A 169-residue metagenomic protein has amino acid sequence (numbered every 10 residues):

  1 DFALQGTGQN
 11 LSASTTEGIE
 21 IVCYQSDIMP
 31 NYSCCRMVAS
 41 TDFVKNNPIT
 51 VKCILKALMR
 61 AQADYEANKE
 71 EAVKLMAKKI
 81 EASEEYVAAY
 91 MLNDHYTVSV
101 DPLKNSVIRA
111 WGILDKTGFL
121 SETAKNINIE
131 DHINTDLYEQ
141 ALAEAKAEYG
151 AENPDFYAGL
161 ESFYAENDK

Functional and structural regions predicted by a protein language model:
D1-K79: Pocket-lining segment of extracytoplasmic ligand-binding domains
G6, Q25, A88, K125-N126: Short loop/turn and capping residues at structural boundaries
L11, P30, N93, E130-H132: Short secondary-structure capping/turn micro-motifs that flank functional sites
T15-G18, C34-C35, T97-S99, N134-L137: Short secondary-structure transition/capping segments
C23-Y24, S40, S83, D101-L103 (+1 more regions): Alpha-helix initiation/capping motif
Y24-I28, D42-K45, N105-R109, A141-E148: Short, structured secondary-structure boundary patches
N46-K125: Secondary-structure end/capping motifs
D115-K169: Conserved C-terminal helix/tail region of periplasmic/extracytoplasmic solute-binding proteins
